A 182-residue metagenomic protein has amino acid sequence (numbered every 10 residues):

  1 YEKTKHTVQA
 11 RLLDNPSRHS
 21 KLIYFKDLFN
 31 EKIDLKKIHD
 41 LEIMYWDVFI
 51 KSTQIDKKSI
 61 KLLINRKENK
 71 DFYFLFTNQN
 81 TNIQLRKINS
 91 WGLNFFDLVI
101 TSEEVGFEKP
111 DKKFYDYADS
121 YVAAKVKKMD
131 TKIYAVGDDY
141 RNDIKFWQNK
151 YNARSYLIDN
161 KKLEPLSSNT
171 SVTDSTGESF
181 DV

Functional and structural regions predicted by a protein language model:
K3-M44: A metal-dependent, Asp-based hydrolase signature
V8-L12, I50, E104-G106: Short histidine/acidic/glycine/proline-rich micro-motifs that form metal- and phosphate-coordinating active-site loops
S17-K21, K51-K58, P110, F114 (+1 more regions): Soluble or luminal CAZymes and related metallo-dependent hydrolases
H19, I43-F74: Short, acidic loop-to-helix structural element flanking the phosphoryl-transfer center in phosphate-processing enzymes
I23-D27, K61, N65, K113 (+1 more regions): Alpha-helical elements of Rossmann-like donor-binding domains used by nucleotide-donor carbohydrate transfer enzymes
L28-N30, R66, I88: Hydrophobic alpha-helix position signal
N30-L35, E68-D71, L93-F95, Y151-N152: Short glycine/proline-enriched coil/turn segments at helix->beta-strand junctions
Q79-V182: Asp-based, Mg2+/Mn2+-dependent phosphohydrolase catalytic module
